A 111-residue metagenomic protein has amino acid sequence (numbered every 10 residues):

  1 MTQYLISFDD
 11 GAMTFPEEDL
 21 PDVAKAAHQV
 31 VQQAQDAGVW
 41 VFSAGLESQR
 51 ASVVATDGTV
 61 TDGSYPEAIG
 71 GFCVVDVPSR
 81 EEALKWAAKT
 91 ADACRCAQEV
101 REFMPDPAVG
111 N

Functional and structural regions predicted by a protein language model:
M1-N111: Conserved, structured core segments of small domains
